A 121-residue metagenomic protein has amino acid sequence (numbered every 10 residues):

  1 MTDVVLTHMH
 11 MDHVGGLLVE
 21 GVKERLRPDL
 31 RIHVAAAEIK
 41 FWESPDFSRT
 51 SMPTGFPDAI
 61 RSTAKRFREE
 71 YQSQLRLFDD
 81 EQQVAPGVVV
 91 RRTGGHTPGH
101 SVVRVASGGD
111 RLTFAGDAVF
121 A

Functional and structural regions predicted by a protein language model:
M1-H33: Active-site metal-binding motif and surrounding structural segment of the metallo-beta-lactamase
T2-V5, V89, T113: Conserved beta-strand elements of the Class I
M9, A37-E38, G95-T97, G116-V119: Active-site metal-binding loops of divalent metal-dependent hydrolases
H10-G15, V89-V102: Active-site glycine- and acidic-residue-rich loops that bind and position anionic ligands or nucleotide-like cofactors
G16-V19, E43-F47, S101-V103: A short secondary-structure junction signal
L18-G21, S62-T63, R76-F78, H100-S101: A generic local structural motif
L26-R92: Metallo-beta-lactamase
P98-A121: Cap/insert and terminal regions of metallo-dependent hydrolase folds
